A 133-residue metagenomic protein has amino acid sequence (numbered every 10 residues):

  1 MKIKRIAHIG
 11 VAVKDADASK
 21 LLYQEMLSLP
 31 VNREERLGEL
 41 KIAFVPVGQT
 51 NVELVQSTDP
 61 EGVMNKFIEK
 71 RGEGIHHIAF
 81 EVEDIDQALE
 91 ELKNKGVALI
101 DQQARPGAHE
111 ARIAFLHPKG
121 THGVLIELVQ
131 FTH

Functional and structural regions predicted by a protein language model:
M1-D17, I75-V82, T132: N-terminal beta-strand motif that seeds the catalytic metal site of vicinal oxygen chelate
M1-K2, A43-F44, F80, L89-H133: Vicinal oxygen chelate
I3, L37-V52: C-terminal "cap" of GNAT-fold acetyltransferases
R5-A7, Q24-E39, D59-H76, K95-I113 (+1 more regions): A cross-kingdom feature marking solvent-exposed beta-strand/loop segments within repeated, beta-rich binding/scaffold
I6, V13, K20-Y23, V45 (+5 more regions): Short, structured motif recognition centered on aromatic/hydrophobic residues
D17-A18, E39, E83-D86: Residue-level marker for well-ordered alpha-helical positions
S19-L22, A88-L92: Hydrophobic side chains in well-ordered alpha-helices
G48-V52, D59-E61, I85: Short, charged/polar surface micro-motifs in flexible loops or helix N-caps
